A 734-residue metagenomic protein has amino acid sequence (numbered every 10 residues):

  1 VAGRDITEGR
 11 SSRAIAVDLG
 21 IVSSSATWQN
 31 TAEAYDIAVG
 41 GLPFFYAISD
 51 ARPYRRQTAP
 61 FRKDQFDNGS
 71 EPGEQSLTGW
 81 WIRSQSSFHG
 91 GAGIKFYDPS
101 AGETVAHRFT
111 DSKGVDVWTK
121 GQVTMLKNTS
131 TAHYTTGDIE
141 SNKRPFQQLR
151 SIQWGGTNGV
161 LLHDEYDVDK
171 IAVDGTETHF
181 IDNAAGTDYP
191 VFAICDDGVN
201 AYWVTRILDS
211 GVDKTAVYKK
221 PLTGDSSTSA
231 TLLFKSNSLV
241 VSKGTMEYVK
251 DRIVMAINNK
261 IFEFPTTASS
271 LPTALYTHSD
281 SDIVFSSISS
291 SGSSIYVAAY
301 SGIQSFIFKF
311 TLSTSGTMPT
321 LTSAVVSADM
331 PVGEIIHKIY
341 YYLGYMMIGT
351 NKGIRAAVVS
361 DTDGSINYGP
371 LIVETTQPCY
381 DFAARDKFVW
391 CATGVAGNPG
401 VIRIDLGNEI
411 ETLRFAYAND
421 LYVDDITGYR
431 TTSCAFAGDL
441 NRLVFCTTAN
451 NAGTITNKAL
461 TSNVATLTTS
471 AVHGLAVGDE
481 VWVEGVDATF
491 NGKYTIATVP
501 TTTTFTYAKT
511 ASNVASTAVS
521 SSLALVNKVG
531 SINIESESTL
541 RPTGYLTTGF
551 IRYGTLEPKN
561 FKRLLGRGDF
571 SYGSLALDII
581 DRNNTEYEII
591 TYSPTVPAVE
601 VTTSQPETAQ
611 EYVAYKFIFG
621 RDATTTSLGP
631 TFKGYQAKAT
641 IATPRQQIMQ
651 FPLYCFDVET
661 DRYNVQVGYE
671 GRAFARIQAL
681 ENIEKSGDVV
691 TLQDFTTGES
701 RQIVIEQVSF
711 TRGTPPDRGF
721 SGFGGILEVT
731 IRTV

Functional and structural regions predicted by a protein language model:
A2-T231, K250-R252, A256-A274, S287-S294 (+6 more regions): N-terminal beta-propeller domains
A2-Y54, K219-G224, F310-L312, E411-F415 (+2 more regions): Non-cytosolic beta-sandwich-type ligand-binding/adhesion modules
A106, E140-G156, A185-G198, K235-D251 (+4 more regions): Repeated scaffold domains used in trafficking and secretory/extracellular systems, primarily beta-propellers
A172-D174, G474-V486, V514-V526, Y663-D688: Extended Gly/Ser/Thr-rich low-complexity repeat segments, especially those forming or decorating extracellular
S236, H278, S323, S327 (+3 more regions): Short Trp-Ser/Thr-centered turn/loop motifs at beta-strand boundaries
S323-N450, V526-S538, I703, G725-V729: Long, contiguous interaction/targeting segments characteristic of exported/extracellular or secretory-pathway proteins
P399-V401, A639-V734: Extracellular/virion structural assembly segments
N451-N527: Small/polar beta-strand repeat architecture
